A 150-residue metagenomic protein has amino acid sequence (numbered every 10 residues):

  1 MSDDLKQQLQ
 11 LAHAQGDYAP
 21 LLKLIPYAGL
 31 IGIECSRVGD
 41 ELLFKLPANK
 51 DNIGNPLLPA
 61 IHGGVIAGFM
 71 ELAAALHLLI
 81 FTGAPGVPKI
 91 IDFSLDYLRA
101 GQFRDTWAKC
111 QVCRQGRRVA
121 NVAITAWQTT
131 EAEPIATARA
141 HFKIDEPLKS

Functional and structural regions predicted by a protein language model:
M1-L30, E34-S36: N-terminal leader/capping segments at the start of a protein or of a new domain
M1-L9, G101-F103, W107-S150: HotDog/MaoC-like acyl-thioester-processing domains
I31, D40-L42, V87-F93, R104 (+2 more regions): A generic structural signal for short beta-strands and their flanking turns/coil linkers
I31-A60: Catalytic strand-loop segment that frames the active site of acyl-thioester-processing enzymes
L46-A48, Y97, I144: Hydrophobic residues in beta-strands and at strand termini
L58-E71: Compact, glycine-rich, soluble single-domain proteins
A75-W107, V112: Hydrophobic beta-strand-centered segment that forms part of the acyl-chain substrate-binding groove
